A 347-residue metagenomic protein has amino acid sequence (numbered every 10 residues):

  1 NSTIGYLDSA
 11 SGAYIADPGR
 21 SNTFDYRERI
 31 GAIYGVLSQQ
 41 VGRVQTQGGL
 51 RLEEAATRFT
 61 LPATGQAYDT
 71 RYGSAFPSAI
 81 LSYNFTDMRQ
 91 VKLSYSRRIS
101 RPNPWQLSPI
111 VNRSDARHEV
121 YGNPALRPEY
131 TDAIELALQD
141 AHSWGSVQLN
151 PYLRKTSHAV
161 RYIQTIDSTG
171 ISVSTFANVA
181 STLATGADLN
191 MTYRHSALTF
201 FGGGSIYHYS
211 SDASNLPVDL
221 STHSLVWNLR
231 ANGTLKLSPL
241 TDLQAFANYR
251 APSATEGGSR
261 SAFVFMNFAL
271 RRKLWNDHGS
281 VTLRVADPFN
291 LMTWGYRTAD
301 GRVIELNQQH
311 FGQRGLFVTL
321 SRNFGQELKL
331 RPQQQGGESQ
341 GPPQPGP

Functional and structural regions predicted by a protein language model:
I15-I30, Y121-N123, R127, A133 (+3 more regions): Outer membrane beta-barrel strand-and-loop segments of large Gram-negative receptors, especially TonB-dependent
T23-R29, Q66-G73, S114, P124-Y130 (+4 more regions): Replace "Gram-negative outer membrane beta-barrel proteins" with "bacterial and organellar outer membrane beta-barrel
E28-A63, Y72-S78, A197-H208, A231-A251: Surface-exposed extracellular loop regions of Gram-negative outer-membrane beta-barrel proteins
I33-Q39, A79-Y83, L136-D140, A187-Y193 (+4 more regions): Residues on the lipid-exposed face of transmembrane beta-strands in outer-membrane beta-barrel proteins
V41-R43, L52-R58, Y95-R101, I110-V111 (+9 more regions): Transmembrane beta-strands of outer-membrane beta-barrel pores
R43-T46, M88-V91, W144-V147, A197-F201 (+3 more regions): Repeated loop/turn-to-beta-strand initiation elements of outer-membrane beta-barrel proteins
A56-R58, D87-A133, L153-V173, A286-G301: Surface-exposed extracellular loop regions of Gram-negative outer-membrane beta-barrel proteins, predominantly
S157, R272-P347: C-terminal beta-signal and adjacent terminal beta-strands/loops of Gram-negative outer-membrane beta-barrel proteins
